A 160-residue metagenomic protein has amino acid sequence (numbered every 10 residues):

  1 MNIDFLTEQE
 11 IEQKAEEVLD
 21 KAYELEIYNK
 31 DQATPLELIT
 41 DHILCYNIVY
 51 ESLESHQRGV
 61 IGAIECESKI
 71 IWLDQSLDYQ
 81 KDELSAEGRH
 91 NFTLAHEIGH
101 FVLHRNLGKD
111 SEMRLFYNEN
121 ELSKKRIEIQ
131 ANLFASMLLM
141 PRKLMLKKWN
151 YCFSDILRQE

Functional and structural regions predicted by a protein language model:
M1-E160: Active-site hotspot residues in diverse enzymes, especially metal/ion-binding acidic/histidine motifs
